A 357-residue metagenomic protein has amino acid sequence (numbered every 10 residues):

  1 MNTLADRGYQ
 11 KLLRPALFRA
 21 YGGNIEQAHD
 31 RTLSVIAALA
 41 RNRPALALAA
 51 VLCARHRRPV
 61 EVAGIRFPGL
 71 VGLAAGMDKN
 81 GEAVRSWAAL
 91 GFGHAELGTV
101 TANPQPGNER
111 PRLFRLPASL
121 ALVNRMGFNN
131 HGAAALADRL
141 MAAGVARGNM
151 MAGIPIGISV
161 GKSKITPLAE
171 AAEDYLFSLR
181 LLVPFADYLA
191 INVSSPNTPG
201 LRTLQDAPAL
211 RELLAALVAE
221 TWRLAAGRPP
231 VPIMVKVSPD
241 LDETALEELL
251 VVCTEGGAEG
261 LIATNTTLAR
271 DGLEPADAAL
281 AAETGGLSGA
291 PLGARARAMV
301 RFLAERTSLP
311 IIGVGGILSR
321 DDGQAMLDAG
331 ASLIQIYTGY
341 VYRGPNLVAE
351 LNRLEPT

Functional and structural regions predicted by a protein language model:
L4-V60, A121-N124: An N-cap/entry alpha-helix motif that binds or orients negatively charged groups
A37-A54, P196-A209, V252-L309, R343 (+1 more regions): Glycine/Thr-rich beta-alpha phosphate-binding loop at enzyme active sites
G64-G72, M151-I158, E220-L241, E305-V314: Short beta-strand/loop segments at the ligand-binding rim of alpha/beta enzyme cores
G69-A75, G93-L97, N124, I156-V160 (+5 more regions): Hydrophobic faces of well-ordered beta-strands that scaffold small-molecule active sites in alpha/beta enzyme cores
N80-A89, L241-E255, R306, I317-I334: Catalytic cores of alpha/beta
G93-Q105, V193-S195, G260-L268, G316-I317 (+1 more regions): Glycine-rich phosphate-binding active-site loops on the catalytic face of alpha/beta enzymes
G98-A152: A gly/proline- and charged-residue-enriched helix-loop-helix capping module
S163-L176, T203-L204, A209, M234-E255: Active-site glycine- and acidic-residue-rich loops that bind and position anionic ligands or nucleotide-like cofactors
